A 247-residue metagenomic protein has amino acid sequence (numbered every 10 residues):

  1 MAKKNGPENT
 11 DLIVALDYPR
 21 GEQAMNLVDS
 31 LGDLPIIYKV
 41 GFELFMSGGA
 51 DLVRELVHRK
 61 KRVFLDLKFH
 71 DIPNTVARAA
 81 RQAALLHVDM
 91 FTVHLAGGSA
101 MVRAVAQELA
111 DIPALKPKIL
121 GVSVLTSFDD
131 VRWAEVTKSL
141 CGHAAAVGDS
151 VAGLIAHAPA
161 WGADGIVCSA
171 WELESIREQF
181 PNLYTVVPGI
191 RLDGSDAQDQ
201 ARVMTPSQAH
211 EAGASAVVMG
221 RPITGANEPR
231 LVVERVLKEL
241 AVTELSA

Functional and structural regions predicted by a protein language model:
M1-L27, E174-F180, M204, K238 (+1 more regions): N-terminal amphipathic alpha-helix/helix-capping segment at the start of soluble metabolic enzymes
G6-T10, T75-G165, S169-E172, Q179-N182 (+1 more regions): Conserved anion-binding
T10-L16, Y38-V40, V63-L67, F91-V93 (+4 more regions): Hydrophobic faces of well-ordered beta-strands that scaffold small-molecule active sites in alpha/beta enzyme cores
A15-P19, G41-F45, H70-I72, A96 (+4 more regions): Active-site beta-loop-alpha junctions enriched in small/polar residues
D33, R59, L86, W161 (+1 more regions): Structural motif
A50, C168-V218: A C-terminal functional module that forms or caps the active site or interfaces directly with catalytic machinery
L86-G98, D199-V232: Glycine-rich phosphate-binding active-site loops on the catalytic face of alpha/beta enzymes
V102-E108, I112, H210, I223-A247: C-terminal helical cap(s) of enzyme catalytic domains, especially alpha/beta-barrels
